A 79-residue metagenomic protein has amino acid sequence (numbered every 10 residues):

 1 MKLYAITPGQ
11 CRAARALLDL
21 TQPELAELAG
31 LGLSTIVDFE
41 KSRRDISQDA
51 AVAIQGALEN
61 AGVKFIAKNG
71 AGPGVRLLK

Functional and structural regions predicted by a protein language model:
M1-I6: A detector for short, charged/polar N-terminal pre-domain segments
G9-E24: Short basic helix-loop element that most often maps to the first helix and adjoining turn of HTH DNA-binding modules
A13, E27, D38: DNA-binding alpha-helical recognition surfaces that contact promoter or target DNA
E24, T35, A50-A53: Residues in the helix-turn-helix
L25-A26, V75: Append "Primarily bacterial transcriptional regulators
G30-I46: Recognition helix of helix-turn-helix/homeodomain-like DNA-binding domains that insert into the DNA major groove
D49-I66: DNA major-groove recognition helix of helix-turn-helix/homeodomain DNA-binding modules
V63-K79: Helix-turn-helix/homeodomain-like alpha-helical modules used for DNA recognition and transcription-factor dimerization
